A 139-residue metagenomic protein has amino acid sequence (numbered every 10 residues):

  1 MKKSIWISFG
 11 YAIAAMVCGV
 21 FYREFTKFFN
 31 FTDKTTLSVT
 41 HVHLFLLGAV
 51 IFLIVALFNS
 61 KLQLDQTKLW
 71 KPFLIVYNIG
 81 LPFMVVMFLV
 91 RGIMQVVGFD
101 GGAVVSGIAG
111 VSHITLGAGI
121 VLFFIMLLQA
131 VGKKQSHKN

Functional and structural regions predicted by a protein language model:
M1-N139: Hydrophobic alpha-helical transmembrane segments of multi-pass integral membrane proteins
